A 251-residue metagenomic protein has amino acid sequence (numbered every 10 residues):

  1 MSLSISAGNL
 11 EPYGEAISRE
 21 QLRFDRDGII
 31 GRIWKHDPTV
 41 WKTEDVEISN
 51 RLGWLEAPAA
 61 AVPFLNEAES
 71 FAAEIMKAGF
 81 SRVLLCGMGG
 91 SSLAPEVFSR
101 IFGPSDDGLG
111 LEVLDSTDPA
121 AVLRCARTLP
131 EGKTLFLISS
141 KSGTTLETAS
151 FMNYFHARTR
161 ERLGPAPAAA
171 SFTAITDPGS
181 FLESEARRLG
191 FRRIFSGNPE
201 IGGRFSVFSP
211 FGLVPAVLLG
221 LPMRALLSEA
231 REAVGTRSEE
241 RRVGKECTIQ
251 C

Functional and structural regions predicted by a protein language model:
M1-M76: Extended, charge-enriched "interface" segments that sit outside catalytic cores
N9-P12, D37, P130, A166-P167 (+2 more regions): Short, solvent-exposed coil/turn linker segments
A73-E239: Glycine-rich phosphate-binding loops that contact phosphosugars or nucleotide phosphates
E239-C251: Single conserved hydrophobic/aromatic residue that forms the stacking wall/gate of nucleotide- or nucleobase-binding
